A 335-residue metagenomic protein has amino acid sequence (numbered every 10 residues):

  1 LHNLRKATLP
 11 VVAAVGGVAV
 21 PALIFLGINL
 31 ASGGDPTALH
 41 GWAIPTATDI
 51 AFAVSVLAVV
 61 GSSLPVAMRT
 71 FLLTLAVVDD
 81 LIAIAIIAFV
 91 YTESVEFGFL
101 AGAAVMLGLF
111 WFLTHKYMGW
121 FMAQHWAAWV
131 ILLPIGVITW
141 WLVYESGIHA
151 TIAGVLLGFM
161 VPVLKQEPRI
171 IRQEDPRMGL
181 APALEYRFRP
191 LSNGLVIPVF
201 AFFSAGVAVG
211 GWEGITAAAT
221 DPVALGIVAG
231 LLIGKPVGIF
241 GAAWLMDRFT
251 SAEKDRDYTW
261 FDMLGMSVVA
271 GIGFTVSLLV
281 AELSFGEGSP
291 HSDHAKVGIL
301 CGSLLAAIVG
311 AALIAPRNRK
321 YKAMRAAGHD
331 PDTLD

Functional and structural regions predicted by a protein language model:
L1, G27-G33, I82-A83, F202-A219 (+1 more regions): Transmembrane helix-loop junctions in multi-pass membrane proteins
L1-H2, P21-A43: Transmembrane alpha-helix boundary signature
L1-L23, F97-V105, G211-V237, W260-L264 (+1 more regions): Entry/N-cap segments of selected transmembrane alpha helices and their immediately preceding amphipathic helices
L1-L9, D35-L39, A67, S94-V95 (+5 more regions): Interfacial helix-loop-helix linkers and transmembrane-helix boundary segments in multi-pass membrane proteins
A14-L30, I50-V54, D79-I84, A103-W111 (+11 more regions): Transmembrane alpha-helical segments of multi-pass membrane transport proteins and ion-pumping complexes
L57-V163: Functional cores that coordinate and move charged inorganic groups
F110, W126-I138, L142, A150-W260 (+1 more regions): Predominantly late transmembrane helices and immediately cytosolic-facing juxtamembrane segments
A252-R319: C-terminal transmembrane helix pair
